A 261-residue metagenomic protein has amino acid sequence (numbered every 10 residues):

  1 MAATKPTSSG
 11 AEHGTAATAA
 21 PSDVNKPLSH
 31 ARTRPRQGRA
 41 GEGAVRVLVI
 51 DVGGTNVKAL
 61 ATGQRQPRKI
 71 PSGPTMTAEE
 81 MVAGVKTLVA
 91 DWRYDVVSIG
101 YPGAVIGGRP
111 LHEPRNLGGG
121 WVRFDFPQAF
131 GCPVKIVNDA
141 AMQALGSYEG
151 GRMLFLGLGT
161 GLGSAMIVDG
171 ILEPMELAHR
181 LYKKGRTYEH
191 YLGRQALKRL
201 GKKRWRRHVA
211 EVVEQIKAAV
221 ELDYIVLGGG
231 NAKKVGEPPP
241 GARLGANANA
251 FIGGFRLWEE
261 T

Functional and structural regions predicted by a protein language model:
M1-A19: N-terminal acidic, proline/glycine-rich, low-complexity intrinsically disordered segments
E12, V24-A31, Q37-A83, T87 (+1 more regions): Short glycine-rich, Thr/Ser-proximal phosphate-binding strand/loop in the N-terminal lobe of ATP-dependent enzymes
V47-D51, V96-S98, M153-G157, V226: Short glycine-aspartate micro-motif
N56, N116, I216-N247: Glycine-rich phosphate-binding loops at beta-strand->alpha-helix junctions
V57-A61, G103, L145, L162-I167: Short beta-strand scaffold segments in enzyme catalytic cores
K69, G73-K86, A90-S98, G103-R152 (+2 more regions): Glycine-rich phosphate-binding loop and adjoining helix at the ATP-binding site of ATP-dependent phosphoryl-transfer
F124, Q128-Q143, R152, I171-H208: Glycine-rich phosphate-binding loop plus the immediately following alpha-helix
W205-A218: A short, acidic, amphipathic alpha-helical segment used as a generic capping/interface helix at domain edges
